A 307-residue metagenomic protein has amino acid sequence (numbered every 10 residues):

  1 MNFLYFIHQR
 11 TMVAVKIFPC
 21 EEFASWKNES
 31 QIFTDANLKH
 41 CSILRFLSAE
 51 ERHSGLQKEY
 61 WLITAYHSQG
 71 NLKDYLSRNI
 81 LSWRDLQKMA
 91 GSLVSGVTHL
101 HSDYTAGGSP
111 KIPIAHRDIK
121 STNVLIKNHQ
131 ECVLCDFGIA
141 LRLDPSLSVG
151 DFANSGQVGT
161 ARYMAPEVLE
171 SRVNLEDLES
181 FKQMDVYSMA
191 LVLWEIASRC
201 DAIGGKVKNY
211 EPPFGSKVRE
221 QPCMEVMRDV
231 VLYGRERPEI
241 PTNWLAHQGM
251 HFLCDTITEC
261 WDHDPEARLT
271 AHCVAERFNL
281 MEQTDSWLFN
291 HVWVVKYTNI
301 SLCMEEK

Functional and structural regions predicted by a protein language model:
M1-P19: Glycine-rich ATP phosphate-binding loop
I17-S48: The N-lobe alphaC helix and its flanking beta3-alphaC-beta4 segment of protein kinase-like domains, centered on
R45-Y60: Short beta-strand micro-motifs within the conserved protein kinase catalytic domain, predominantly in the N-lobe
H67-S77: Structural motif in protein kinase domains
H101-K127: Catalytic-loop of the protein kinase fold
T122-Y163: Activation segment/activation loop of eukaryotic-type protein kinase catalytic domains
L169-E239: Conserved C-lobe activation region of Hanks-type protein kinase-like domains
E266-K307: Regulatory extensions flanking the kinase catalytic core
